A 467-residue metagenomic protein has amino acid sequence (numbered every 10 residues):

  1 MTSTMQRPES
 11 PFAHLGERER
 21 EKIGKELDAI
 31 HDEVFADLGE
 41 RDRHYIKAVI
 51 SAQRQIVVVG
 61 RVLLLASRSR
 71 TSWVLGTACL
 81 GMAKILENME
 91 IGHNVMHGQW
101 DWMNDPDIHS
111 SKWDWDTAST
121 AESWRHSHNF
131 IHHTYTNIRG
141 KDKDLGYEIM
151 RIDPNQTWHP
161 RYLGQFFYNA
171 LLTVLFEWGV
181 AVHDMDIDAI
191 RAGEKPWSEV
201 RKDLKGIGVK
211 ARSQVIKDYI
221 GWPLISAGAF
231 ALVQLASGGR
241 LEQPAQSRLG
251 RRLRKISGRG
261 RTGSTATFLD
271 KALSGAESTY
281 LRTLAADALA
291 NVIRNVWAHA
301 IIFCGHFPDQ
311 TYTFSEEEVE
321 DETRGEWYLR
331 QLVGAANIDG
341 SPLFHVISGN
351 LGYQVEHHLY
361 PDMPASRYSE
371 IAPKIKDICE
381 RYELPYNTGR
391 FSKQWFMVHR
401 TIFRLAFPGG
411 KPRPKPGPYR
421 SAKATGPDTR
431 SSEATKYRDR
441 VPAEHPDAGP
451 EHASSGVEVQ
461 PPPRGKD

Functional and structural regions predicted by a protein language model:
T2-V59: Low-complexity, highly charged intrinsically disordered N-terminal segments that act as targeting/localization
E19, L27-H44, F307-I338, Y360 (+2 more regions): Polar-ligand-bearing catalytic/cofactor-coordination segments of membrane-embedded or membrane-tethered inner-membrane
V49-L75, I225-S237: Alpha-helical phosphate/pyrophosphate-handling elements in metalloenzyme active cores
V74-K84, R139-Y328, A336, H345 (+4 more regions): Hydrophobic transmembrane alpha-helical segments that form the core helix bundle of multi-pass membrane enzymes
M82-I207, V319-K411: Membrane-embedded catalytic scaffold of the fatty acid hydroxylase/desaturase
R464: B-type heme-binding environments
